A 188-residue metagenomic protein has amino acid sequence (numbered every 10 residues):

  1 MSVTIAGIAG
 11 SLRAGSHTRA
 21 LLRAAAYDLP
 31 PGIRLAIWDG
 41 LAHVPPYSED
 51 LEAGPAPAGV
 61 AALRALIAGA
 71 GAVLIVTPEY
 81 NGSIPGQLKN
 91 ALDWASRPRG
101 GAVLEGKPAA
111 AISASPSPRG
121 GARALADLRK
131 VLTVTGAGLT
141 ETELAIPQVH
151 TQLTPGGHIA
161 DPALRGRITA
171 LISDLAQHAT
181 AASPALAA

Functional and structural regions predicted by a protein language model:
S2-I33: N-terminal beta1-alpha1 ligand-phosphate binding loop
I5, T18-L22, V44, V60 (+6 more regions): A general structural signal for well-ordered alpha-helical segments in protein cores
I33-P46, L139-P147: Short beta-strand elements in bilobed, periplasmic/extracellular small-molecule ligand-binding domains
G40-P57, Q152-G156: N-terminal beta-loop-helix "entrance" segment that forms/cooperates in small-molecule cofactor or anionic ligand
P55-T135: Helix-loop-strand module that forms the ligand-binding subsite of alpha/beta enzymes
G138-A188: Glycine-rich phosphate/pyrophosphate-binding loop and the adjoining helix
